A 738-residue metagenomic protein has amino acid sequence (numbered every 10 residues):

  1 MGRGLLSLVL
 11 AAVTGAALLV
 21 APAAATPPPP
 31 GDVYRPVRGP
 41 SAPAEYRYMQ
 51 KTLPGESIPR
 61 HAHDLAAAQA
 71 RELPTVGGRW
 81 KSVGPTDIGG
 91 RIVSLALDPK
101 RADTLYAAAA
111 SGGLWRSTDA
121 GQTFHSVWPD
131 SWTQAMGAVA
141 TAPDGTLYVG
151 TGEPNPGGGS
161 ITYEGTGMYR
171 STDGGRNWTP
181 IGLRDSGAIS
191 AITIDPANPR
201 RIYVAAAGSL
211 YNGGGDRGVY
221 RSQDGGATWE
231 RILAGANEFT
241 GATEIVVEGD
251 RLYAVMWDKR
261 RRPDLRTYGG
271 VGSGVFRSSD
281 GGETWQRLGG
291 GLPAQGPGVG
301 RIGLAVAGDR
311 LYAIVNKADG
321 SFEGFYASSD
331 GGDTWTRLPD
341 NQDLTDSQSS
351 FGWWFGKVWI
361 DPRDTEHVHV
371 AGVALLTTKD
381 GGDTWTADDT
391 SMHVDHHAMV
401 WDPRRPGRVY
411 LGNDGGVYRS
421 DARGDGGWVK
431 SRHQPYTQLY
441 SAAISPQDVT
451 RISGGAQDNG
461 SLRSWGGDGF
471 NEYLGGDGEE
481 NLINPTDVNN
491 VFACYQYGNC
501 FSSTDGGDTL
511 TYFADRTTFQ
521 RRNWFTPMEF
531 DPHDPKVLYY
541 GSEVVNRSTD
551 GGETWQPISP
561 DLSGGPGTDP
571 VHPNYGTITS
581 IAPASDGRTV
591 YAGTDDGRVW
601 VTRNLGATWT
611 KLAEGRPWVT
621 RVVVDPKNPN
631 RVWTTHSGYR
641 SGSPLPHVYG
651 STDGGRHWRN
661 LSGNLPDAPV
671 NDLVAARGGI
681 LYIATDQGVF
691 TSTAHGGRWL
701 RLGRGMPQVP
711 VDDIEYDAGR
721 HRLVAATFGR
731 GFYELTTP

Functional and structural regions predicted by a protein language model:
G2-A25: Secretory targeting and sorting signals
P28-P738: Beta-propeller blade termini and top-face loops
